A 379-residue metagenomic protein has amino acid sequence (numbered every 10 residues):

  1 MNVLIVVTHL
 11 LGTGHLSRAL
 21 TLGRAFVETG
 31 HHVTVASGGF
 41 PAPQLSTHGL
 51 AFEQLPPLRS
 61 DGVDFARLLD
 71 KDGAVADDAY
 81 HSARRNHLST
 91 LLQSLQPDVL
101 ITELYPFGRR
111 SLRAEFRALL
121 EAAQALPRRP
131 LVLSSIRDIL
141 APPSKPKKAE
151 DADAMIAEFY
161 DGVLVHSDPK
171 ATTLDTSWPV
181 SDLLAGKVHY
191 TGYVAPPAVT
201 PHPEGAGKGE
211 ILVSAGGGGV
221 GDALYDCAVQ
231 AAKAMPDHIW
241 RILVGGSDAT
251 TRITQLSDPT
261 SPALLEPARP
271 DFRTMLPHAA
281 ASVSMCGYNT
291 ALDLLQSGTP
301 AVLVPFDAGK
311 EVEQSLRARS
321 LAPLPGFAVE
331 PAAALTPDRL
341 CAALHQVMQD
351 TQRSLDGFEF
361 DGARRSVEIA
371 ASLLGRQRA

Functional and structural regions predicted by a protein language model:
M1-G12, T102-L104: Nucleotide-activated donor-dependent transferases that construct or modify glycoconjugates
V7-R18, G221-D222: A short, glycine/small-residue-rich beta-strand->loop->alpha-helix junction that serves as a flexible
G23, W178, Y193-A281, A333: Donor-nucleotide binding loops and adjacent catalytic segments primarily of GT-B fold Leloir glycosyltransferases
E28-A79, A83-R85, P262: Conserved nucleotide-sugar phosphate-binding/catalytic loop shared by glycosyltransferases and other
S89-E158: Conserved nucleotide-sugar donor-interacting segment of glycosyltransferase catalytic cores, predominantly GT-B
S135-D222, G245-D248: A nucleotide-sugar donor-handling region in carbohydrate enzymes
D271-S315: A donor-sugar binding/catalytic signature common to diverse glycosyltransferases and related nucleotide-sugar
C341-A379: C-terminal amphipathic helix plus adjacent low-complexity, charged tail appended to glycosyltransferase catalytic
